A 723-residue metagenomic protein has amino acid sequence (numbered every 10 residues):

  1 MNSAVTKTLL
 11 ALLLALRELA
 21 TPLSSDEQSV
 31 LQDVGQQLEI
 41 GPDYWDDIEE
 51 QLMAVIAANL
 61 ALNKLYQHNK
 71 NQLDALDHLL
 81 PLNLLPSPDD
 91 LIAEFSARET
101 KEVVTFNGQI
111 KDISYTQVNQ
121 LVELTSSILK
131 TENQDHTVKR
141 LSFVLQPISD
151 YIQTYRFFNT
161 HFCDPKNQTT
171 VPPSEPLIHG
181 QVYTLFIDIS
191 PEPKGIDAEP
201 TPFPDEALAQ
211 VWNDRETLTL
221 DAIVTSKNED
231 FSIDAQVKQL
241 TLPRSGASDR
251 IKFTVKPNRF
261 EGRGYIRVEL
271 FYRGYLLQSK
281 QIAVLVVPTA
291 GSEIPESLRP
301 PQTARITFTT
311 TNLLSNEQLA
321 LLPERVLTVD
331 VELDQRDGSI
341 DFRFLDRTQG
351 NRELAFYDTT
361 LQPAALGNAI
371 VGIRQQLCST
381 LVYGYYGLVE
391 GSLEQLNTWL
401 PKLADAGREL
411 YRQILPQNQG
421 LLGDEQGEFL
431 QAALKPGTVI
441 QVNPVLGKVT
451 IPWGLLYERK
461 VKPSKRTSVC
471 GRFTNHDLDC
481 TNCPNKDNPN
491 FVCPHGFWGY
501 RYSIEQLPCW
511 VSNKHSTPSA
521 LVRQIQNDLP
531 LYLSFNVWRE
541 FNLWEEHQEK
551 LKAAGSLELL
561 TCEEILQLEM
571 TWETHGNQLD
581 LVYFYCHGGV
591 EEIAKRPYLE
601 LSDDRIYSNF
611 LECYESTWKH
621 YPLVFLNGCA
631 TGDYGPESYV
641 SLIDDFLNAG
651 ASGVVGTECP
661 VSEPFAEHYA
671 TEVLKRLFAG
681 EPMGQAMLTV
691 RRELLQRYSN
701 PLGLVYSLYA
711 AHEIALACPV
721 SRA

Functional and structural regions predicted by a protein language model:
N2-Q28: Short terminal alpha-helical segments
I152-I196, F203, Q239-T254, L285-V439 (+2 more regions): Non-catalytic, solvent-exposed interaction/assembly segments
D188-S232, D341-T348: Extended low-complexity, serine/threonine- and proline-enriched intrinsically disordered segments
K256-G262: Short, surface-exposed loop/turn segments at beta-strand-coil junctions that are enriched for proline with nearby
L270-S279: Short acidic/polar inter-strand loop motif in beta-rich domains
D334-G420, V445-V449, T467-V590: A domain-level signal for caspase-like cysteine endopeptidase catalytic cores and their zymogen-processing architecture
F473, N577, G589-S652, Y669 (+1 more regions): Cysteine protease catalytic core and zymogen-processing segment of caspase-like enzymes
N488-Q526, S602-H620, P664, H668-A723: Caspase-like cysteine protease fold
